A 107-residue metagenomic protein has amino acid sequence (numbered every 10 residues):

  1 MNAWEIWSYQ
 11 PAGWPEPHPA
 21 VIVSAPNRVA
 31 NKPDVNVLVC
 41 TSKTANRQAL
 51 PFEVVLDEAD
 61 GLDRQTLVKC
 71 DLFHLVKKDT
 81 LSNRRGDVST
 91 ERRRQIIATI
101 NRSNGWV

Functional and structural regions predicted by a protein language model:
P15-L56: Compact nucleic-acid interaction/catalytic patches
E58-V107: C-terminal terminal-subdomain/extension
